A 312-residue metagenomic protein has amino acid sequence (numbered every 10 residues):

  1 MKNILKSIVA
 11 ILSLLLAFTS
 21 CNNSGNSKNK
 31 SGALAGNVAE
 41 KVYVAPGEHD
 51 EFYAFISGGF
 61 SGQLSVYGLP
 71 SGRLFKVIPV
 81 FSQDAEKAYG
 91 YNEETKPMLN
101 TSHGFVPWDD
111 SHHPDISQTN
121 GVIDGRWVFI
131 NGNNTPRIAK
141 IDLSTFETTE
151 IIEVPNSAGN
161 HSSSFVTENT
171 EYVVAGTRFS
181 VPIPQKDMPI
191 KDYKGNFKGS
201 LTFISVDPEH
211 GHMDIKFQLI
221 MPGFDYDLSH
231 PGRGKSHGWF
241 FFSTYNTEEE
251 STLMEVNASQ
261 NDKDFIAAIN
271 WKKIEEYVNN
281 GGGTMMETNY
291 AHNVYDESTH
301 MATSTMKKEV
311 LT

Functional and structural regions predicted by a protein language model:
A17-S20: C-terminal motif of bacterial Sec signal peptides marking the signal peptidase cleavage site
N22-S24: Bacterial signal peptide processing site
V38-V44, D84-N92, P107-N120, N156-V166 (+4 more regions): Repeated scaffold domains used in trafficking and secretory/extracellular systems, primarily beta-propellers
E40-F52, H113-I116, G125, A175-F197 (+2 more regions): Short, conserved, GDST-rich strand-edge loop motifs in beta-rich repeat architectures
I56-G59, V128-N134, V174-R178, P182-P184 (+3 more regions): Conserved beta-strand positions in repeat-built beta-propeller and related beta-rich domains
G59, Q63-N100, I130-P155: Beta-propeller domains
L69-F75, L143-F146, F203-M213, I269-G283: Short loop/turn segments immediately following beta-strands, especially the blade-tip and inter-blade linker loops
G234-T312: Beta-propeller domains
